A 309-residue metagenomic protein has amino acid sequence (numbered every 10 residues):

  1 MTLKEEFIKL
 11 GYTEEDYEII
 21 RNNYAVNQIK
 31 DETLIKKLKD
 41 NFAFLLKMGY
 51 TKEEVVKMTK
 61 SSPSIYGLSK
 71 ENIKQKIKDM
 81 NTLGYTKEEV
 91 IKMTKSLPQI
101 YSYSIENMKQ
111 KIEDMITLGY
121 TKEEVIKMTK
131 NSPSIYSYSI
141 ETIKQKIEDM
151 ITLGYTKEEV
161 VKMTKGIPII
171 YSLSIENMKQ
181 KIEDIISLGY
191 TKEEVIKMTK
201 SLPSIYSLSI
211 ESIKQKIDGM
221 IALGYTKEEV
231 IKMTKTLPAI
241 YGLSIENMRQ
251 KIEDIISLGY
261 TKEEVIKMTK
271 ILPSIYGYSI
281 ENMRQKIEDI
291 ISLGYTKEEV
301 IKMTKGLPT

Functional and structural regions predicted by a protein language model:
M1-T309: Long amphipathic alpha-helical repeat/alpha-solenoid cores
